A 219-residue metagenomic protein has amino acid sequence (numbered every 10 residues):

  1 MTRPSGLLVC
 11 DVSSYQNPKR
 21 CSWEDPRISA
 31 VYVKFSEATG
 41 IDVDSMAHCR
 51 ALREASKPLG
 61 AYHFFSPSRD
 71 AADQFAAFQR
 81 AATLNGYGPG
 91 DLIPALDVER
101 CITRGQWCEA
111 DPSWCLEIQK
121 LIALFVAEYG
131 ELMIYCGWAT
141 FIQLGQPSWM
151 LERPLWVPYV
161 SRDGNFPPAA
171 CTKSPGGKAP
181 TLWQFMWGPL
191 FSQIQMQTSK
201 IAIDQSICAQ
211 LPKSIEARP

Functional and structural regions predicted by a protein language model:
M1-D25, Q146-P219: Functionally critical loop-and-helix segments that line ligand-binding/catalytic clefts of soluble enzyme domains
T2-E128: Substrate-binding cleft of extracellular glycoside hydrolase catalytic domains
G40, S68, F141, G164 (+1 more regions): Flexible, glycine-rich phosphate/dinucleotide-binding loops and adjacent beta-alpha linkers at cofactor/substrate
L52, Q106, I134-A139, I201 (+2 more regions): Noncatalytic linker/hinge segments flanking ATPase motor cores
L92-A170: Catalytic domains of cell-wall/extracellular-matrix polysaccharide-remodeling enzymes, centered on de-N-acetylation
